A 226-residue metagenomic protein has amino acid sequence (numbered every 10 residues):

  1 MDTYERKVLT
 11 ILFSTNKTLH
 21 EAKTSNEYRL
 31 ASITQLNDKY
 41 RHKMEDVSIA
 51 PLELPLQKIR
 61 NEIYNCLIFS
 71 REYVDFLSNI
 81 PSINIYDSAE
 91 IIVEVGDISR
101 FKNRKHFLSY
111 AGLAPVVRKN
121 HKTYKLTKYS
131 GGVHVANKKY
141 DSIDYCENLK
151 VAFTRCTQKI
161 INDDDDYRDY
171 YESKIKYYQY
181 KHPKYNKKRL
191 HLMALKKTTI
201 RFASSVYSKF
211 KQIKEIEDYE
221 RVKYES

Functional and structural regions predicted by a protein language model:
M1-F76: Long, charge-rich intrinsically disordered scaffolds of nucleic-acid metabolism proteins
T15, A22, P55, Y145 (+3 more regions): Hydrophobic (often cysteine-bearing) scaffold residues that line and stabilize catalytic clefts of nucleotide/cofactor
L19-A22, N84, F107, F202: Short, conserved catalytic/metal-binding motifs centered on acidic residues
K23-E27, D97-R100, Q158-R168, S204-D218: Short helix-capping/linker segments at secondary-structure and domain boundaries
Y28-S32, T123, S226: HhH-family (HhH-GPD) DNA N-glycosylase catalytic core used in base-excision repair
D38-H42, L67-S70, P81, K139-I143 (+2 more regions): Conserved phosphate/pyrophosphate-binding and hydrolysis machinery centered on Walker-type P-loop NTPases, extending
F76-N79, I85, E90-K187, H191: Phosphate-backbone recognition surface of nucleic-acid-processing proteins
R168-S226: Low-complexity, acidic/Ser/Thr- and charged residue-rich accessory regions of DNA metabolism proteins
